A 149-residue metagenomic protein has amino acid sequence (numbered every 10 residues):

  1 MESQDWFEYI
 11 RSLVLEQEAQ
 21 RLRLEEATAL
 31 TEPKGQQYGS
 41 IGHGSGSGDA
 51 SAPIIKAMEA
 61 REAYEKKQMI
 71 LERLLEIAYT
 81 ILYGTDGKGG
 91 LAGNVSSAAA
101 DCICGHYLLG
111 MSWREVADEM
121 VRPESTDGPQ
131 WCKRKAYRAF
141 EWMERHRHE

Functional and structural regions predicted by a protein language model:
M1-G93, R145-E149: N-terminal interaction/assembly modules
S3-W6, A99, W113: Short runs of predominantly hydrophobic/aromatic residues within well-ordered alpha helices that form helix-helix
G93-N94, T126: Short, conserved sequence motifs enriched in acidic/basic residues, glycine, and aromatics that mark functional "hot
N94-M111: Short amphipathic alpha helix immediately N-terminal
I103, E115-D118: Hydrophobic positions on the alpha-helical face of helix-turn-helix-like DNA-binding modules
G110, E119-M120: Amphipathic, charged alpha-helical segments and their helix-to-coil junctions in extracytoplasmic/peripheral assemblies
M120-R138: Short, basic interhelical loop/turn and adjoining N-cap of the next helix at nucleic-acid- or acidic-partner-contacting
A136-H148: C-terminal flanking helix
